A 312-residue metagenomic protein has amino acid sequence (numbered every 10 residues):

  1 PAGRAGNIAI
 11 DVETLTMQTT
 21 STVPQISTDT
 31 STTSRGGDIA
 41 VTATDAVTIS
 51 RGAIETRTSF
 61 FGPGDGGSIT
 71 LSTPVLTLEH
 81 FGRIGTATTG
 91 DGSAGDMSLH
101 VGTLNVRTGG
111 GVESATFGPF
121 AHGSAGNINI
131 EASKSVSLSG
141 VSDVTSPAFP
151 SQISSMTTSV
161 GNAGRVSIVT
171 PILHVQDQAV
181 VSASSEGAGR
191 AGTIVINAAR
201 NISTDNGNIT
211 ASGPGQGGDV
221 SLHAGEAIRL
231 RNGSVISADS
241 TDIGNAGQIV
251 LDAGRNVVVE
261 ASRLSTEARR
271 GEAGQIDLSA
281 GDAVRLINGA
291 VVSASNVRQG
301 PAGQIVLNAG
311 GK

Functional and structural regions predicted by a protein language model:
P1-K312: Extracellular and secretory-pathway beta-repeat/beta-biased strand scaffolds
